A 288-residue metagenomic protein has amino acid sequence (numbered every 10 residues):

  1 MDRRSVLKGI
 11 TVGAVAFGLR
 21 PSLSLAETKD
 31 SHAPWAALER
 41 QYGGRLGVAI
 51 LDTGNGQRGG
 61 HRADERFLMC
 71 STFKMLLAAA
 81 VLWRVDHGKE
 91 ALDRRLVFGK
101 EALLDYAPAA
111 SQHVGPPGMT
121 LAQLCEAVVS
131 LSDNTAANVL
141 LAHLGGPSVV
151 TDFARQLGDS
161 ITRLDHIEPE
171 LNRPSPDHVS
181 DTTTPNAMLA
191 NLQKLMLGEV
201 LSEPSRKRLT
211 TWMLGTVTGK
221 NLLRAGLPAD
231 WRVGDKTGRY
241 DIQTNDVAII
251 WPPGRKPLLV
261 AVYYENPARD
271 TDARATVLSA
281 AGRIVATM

Functional and structural regions predicted by a protein language model:
D2-T11, T28-W35, R58, H143 (+4 more regions): Structured C-terminal helix/loop/strand segments within mature extracytoplasmic catalytic/sensor domains
S24-L68, T287: Beta-lactamase-like hydrolase cores
E39-Y42, A79-K89, K100, V129-T135 (+7 more regions): Sec/Tat-exported extracytoplasmic proteins
G43-R45, R62-D64, T72, D93 (+3 more regions): Extracytoplasmic
G56, L68-L96, V260: Active-site SXXK
L103-V139, P147: Conserved catalytic neighborhood of penicillin-recognizing serine enzymes
C125, N138-L197: Mid-domain, small-residue-enriched loop/turn segments at the edges of structured enzyme/sensor domains
